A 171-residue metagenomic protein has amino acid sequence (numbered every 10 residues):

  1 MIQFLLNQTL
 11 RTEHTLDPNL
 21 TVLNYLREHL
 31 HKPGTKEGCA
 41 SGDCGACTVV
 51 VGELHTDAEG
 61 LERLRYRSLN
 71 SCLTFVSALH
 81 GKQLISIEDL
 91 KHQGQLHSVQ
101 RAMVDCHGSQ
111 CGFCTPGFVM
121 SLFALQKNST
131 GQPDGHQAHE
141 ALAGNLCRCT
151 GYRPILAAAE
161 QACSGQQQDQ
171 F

Functional and structural regions predicted by a protein language model:
M1-F171: Signature of N-terminal electron-transfer/Fe-S-associated modules in redox systems
